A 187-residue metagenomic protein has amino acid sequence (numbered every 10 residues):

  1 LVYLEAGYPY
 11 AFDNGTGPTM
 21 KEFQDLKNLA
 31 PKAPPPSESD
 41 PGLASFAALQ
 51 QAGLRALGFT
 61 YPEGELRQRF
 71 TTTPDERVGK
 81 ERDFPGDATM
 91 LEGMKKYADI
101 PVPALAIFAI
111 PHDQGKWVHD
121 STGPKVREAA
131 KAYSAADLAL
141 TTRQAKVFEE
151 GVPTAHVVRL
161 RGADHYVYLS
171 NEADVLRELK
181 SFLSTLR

Functional and structural regions predicted by a protein language model:
V2-F12: Active-site nucleophile loop of the alpha/beta-hydrolase fold
Y3-L4, L105-A109, R159: Short beta-strand segments
G7-P9, I110-Q114, A163-Y166, D174: Short, solvent-exposed loop/turn segments at secondary-structure junctions
Y10, N14, A30, L186-R187: A general structural signal marking secondary-structure boundaries and capping sites
D13, M20, Q24, S170-N171 (+1 more regions): Charge-rich, low-complexity amphipathic helices in intrinsically disordered tails/linkers adjacent to domains
G15-V147: Alpha/beta-hydrolase
R143-R187: Catalytic active-site module of serine/aspartate enzymes centered on a nucleophile-bearing elbow/loop
